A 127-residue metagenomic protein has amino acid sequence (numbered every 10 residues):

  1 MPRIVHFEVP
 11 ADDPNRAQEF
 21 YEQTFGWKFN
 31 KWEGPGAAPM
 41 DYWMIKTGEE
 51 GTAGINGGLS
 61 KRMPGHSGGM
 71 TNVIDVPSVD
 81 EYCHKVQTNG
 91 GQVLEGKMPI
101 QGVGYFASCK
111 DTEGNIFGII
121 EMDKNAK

Functional and structural regions predicted by a protein language model:
P2, E8-A53: Core segments of cupin and vicinal oxygen chelate
P2, V9, Q23, N30-G34 (+1 more regions): Vicinal oxygen chelate
G36-D41, H66-G68, I100-Y105: Short acidic/glycine-enriched loop/turn segments that link adjacent beta-strands
Y42, N56, F106-S108: Short hydrophobic/aromatic beta-strand element in the GNAT-like acyltransferase core that lines or flanks the acyl-donor
E50-N56, N115-F117: Short, charged/polar, Gly/Pro-enriched secondary-structure boundary elements
H66-N89: Mid-chain, well-packed structural core segment of small domains
